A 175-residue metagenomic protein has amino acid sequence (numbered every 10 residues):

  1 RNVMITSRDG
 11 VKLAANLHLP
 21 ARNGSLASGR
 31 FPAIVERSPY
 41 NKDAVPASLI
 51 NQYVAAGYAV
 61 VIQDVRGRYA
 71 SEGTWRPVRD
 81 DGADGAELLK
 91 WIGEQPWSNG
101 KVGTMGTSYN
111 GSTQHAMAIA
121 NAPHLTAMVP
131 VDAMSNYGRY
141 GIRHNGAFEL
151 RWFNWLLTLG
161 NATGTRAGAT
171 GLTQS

Functional and structural regions predicted by a protein language model:
R1-G29: N-terminal cap/lid segment of alpha/beta-hydrolase-fold proteins
G10-K12, P39-A44, R66-Y69, Y109-G111 (+1 more regions): Solvent-exposed loop/turn segments at secondary-structure junctions within structured extracellular/periplasmic domains
R22-G93, I142: Cap/lid segment of the alpha/beta-hydrolase catalytic domain
R30, G57, W97-S98, N121-H124: Short loop/turn motifs at secondary-structure junctions
A47, A55, I119-S175: Accessory cap/linker subdomain of secreted extracellular hydrolases
P96-Y109: Alpha/beta-hydrolase fold nucleophile elbow
T113-M117: Hydrolases whose catalytic domains are alpha/beta-hydrolase-1, hotdog thioesterase, or metallo-beta-lactamase-like
